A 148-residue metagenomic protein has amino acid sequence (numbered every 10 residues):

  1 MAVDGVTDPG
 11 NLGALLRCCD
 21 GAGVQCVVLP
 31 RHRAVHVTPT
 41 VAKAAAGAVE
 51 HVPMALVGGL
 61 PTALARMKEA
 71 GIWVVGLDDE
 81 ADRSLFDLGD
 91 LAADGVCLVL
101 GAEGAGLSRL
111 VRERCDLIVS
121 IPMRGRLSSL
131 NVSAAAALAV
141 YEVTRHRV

Functional and structural regions predicted by a protein language model:
M1-V148: Post-transcriptional modification and biogenesis factors for structured RNAs of the translation apparatus
